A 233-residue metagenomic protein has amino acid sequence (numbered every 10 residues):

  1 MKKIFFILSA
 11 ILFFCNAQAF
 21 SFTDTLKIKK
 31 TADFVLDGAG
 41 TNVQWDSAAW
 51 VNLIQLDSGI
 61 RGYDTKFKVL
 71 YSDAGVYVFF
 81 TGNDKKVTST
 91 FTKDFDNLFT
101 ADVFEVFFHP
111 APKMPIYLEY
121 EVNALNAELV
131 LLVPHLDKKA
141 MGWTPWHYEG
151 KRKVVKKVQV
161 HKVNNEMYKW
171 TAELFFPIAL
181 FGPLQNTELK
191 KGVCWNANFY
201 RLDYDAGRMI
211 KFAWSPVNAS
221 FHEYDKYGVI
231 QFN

Functional and structural regions predicted by a protein language model:
M1-T23: Bacterial Sec-dependent N-terminal signal peptides
A19-N233: Structural preference for beta-rich elements and adjacent junctions enriched in aromatics
